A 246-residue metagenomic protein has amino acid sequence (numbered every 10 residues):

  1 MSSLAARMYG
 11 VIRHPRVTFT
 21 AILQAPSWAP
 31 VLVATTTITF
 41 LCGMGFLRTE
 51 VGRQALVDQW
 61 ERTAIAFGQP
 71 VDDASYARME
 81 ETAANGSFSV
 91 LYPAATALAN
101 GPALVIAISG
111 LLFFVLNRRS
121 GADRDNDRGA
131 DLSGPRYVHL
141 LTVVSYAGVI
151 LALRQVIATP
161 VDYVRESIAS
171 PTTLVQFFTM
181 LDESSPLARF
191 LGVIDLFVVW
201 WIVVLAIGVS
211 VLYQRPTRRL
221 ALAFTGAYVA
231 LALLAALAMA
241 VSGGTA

Functional and structural regions predicted by a protein language model:
M1-R13, A84-N85: Short, membrane-interfacial amphipathic segments enriched in basic
G10-Q24, L116-N117, V138, T142 (+1 more regions): Short amphipathic alpha-helical coupling elements at transmembrane boundaries
R16-A34, N126, L132: Membrane-interface helix starts
A25-R48, V229-L231: Hydrophobic alpha-helical transmembrane segments of multi-pass membrane transport/permease proteins
E50-F88: Membrane-interface interhelical loops and short interface/amphipathic helices in multi-pass inner-membrane
Y76, E80-L104, L181-I202: Hydrophobic alpha-helical transmembrane segments
G86-L174: Alpha-helical transmembrane segments with an aromatic anchor "belt"
G134, V138-A246: Hydrophobic alpha-helical transmembrane segments and adjacent short intramembrane/lumenal linkers of inner/organellar
